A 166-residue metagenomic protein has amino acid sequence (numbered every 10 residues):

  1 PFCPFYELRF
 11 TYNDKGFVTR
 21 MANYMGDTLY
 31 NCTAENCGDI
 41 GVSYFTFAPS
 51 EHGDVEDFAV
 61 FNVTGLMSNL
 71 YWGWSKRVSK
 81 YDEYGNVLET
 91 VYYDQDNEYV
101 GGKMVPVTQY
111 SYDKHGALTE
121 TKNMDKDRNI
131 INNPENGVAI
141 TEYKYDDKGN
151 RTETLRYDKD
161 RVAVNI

Functional and structural regions predicted by a protein language model:
P1-I166: Buried hydrophobic residues that stabilize the cores of well-folded domains
